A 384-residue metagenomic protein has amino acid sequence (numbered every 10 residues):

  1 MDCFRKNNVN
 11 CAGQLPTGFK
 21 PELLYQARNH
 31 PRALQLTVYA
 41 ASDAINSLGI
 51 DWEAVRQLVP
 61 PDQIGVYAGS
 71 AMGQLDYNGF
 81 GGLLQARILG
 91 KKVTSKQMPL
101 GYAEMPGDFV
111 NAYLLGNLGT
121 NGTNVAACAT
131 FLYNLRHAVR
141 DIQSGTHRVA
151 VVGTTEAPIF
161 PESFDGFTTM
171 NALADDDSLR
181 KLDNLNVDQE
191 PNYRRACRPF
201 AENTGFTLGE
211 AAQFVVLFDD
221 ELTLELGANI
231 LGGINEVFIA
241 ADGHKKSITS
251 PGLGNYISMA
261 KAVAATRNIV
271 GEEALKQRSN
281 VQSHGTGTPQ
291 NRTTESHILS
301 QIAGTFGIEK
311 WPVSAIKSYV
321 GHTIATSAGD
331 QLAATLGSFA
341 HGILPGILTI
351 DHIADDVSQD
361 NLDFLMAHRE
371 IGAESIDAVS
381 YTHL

Functional and structural regions predicted by a protein language model:
M1-A68, N134-H137, S258-Q277: Conserved active-site "lid/cap" helical segment
M1-L23, E221-G233, A333-L348: ACP-dependent fatty acid/polyketide chain-elongation machinery
D2-K6, R32, S70-T123, S163-F164 (+2 more regions): Active-site-proximal gating segment of KS-fold condensing enzymes and close homologs
L36-I50, A103, G107, N121-E156 (+3 more regions): Active-site-proximal alpha-helical scaffold in enzymes
A41, V66, F131, A138 (+6 more regions): Conserved small-residue
T146-P199, N203-T204, V237-P251, G285-R292 (+1 more regions): Acyl-CoA/ACP chain-elongation machinery
S178-A274, S279-N280, L384: Condensing-enzyme catalytic core mediating Claisen C-C bond formation in acyl metabolism
V379, H383: Residue-level detector of conserved catalytic or cofactor/ligand-binding positions in enzyme active sites
